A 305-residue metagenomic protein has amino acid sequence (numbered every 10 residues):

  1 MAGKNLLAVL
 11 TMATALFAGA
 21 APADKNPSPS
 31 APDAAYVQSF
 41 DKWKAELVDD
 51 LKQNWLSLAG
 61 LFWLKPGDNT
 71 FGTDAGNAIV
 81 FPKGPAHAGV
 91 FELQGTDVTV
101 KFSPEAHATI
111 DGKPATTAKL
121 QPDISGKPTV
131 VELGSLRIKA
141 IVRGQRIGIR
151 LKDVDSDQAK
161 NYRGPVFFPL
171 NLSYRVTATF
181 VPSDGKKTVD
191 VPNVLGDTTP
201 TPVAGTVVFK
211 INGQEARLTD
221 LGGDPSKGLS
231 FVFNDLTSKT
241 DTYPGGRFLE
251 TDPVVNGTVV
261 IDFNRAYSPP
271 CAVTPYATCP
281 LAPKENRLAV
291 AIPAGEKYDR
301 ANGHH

Functional and structural regions predicted by a protein language model:
A8-F17: Bacterial N-terminal signal peptides
D24-F62: N-terminal pre-domain segments of enzymes
K25, L58-P128: Forkhead-associated
G84-P85, Q121, V142-R146, T219-K227 (+1 more regions): A short, sequence-level motif marking secondary-structure junctions
E132-T199: Surface-exposed beta-loop interaction hotspot
I138, T206, R247-D252: Beta-strand-rich interaction surfaces with strong enrichment in secreted/lumenal proteins
T179-S238, Y243: Flexible, glycine-rich surface segments
L236-T240, F248, D252, T258-V260 (+1 more regions): Extended, aromatic/histidine-rich regions of cofactor-dependent oxidoreductases associated with respiratory
